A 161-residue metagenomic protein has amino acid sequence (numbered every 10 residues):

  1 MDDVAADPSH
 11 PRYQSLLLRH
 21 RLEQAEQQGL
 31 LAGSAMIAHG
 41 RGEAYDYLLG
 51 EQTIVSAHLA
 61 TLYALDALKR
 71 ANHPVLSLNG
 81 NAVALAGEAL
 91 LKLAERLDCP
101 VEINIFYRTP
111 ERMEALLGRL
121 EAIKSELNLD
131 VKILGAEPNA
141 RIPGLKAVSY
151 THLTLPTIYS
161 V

Functional and structural regions predicted by a protein language model:
M1-E102, P110-R112, G118: Electropositive, gly/pro-rich neighborhoods at or near active sites that engage anionic ligands
D7-H10, I142, L155: Intrinsic-disorder/low-complexity coil detector
S77-G80, N104, A136, L153: Short His-Asn-centered micro-motif
R96-A147: Long, charge-dense
H152-V161: Single conserved hydrophobic/aromatic residue that forms the stacking wall/gate of nucleotide- or nucleobase-binding
